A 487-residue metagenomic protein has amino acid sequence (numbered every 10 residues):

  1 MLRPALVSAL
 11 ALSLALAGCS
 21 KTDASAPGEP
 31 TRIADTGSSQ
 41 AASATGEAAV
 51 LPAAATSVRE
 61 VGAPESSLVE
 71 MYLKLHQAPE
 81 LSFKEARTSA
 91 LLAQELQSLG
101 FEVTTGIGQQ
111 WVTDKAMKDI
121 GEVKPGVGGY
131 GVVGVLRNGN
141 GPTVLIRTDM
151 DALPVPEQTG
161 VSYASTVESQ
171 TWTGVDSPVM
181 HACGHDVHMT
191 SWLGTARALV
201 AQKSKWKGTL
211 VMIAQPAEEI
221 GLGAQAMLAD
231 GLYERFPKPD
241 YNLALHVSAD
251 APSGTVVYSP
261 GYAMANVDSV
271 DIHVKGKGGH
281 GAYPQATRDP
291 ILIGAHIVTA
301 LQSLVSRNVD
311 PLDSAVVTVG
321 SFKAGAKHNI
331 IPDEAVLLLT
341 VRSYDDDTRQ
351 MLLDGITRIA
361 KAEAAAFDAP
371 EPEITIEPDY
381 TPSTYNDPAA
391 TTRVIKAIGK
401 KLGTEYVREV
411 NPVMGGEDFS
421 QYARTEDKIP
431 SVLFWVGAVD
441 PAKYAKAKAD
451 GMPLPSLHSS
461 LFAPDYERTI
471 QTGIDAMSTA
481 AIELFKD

Functional and structural regions predicted by a protein language model:
M1-S8: Bacterial N-terminal signal peptides that target proteins for export
S8-A17: Bacterial N-terminal signal peptides
C19-T22: Bacterial signal peptide processing site
A26-T56: Post-signal peptide N-terminal segment of mature Sec-exported envelope proteins
A48-H181, T190-G194, A198-K207: Acidic/His- and Gly-rich active-site-bordering loop/insert found across diverse amide/peptide-bond hydrolases
L51, A295-D487: Metal-dependent amide/peptide-bond hydrolase catalytic core, centered on the "pita-bread" metallohydrolase fold
L68, L75, L96, G134 (+10 more regions): Divalent metal-coordination and catalytic microenvironments
G131, Q170-M180, D186-V187, L199-T318 (+1 more regions): Histidine/acidic-residue-rich, glycine-tolerant segments that coordinate divalent metal ions
